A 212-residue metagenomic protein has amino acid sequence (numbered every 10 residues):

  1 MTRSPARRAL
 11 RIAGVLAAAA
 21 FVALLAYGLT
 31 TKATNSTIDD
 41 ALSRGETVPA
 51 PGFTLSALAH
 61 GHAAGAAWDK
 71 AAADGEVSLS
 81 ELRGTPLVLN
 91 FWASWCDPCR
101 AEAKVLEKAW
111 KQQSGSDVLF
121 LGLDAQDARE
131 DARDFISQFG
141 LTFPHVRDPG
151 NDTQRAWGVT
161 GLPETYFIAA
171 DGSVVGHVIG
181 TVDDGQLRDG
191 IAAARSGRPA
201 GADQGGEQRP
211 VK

Functional and structural regions predicted by a protein language model:
M1-W68, D203-K212: N-terminal targeting signals for export/organelle localization
F53, H62-A63, A67-K70, V77 (+4 more regions): Conserved hydrophobic/aromatic "anchor" residues that stabilize well-ordered secondary structure elements
L58, A71, I168-A169: Short, acidic, Ser/Thr-enriched surface-loop or helix-capping motifs
V77-S78, V175: Generic structural signal for well-ordered beta-strand positions
R83, L87, F91-K108: Conserved redox-active cysteine motifs that mediate thiol-disulfide chemistry, especially di-cysteine Cys-X(1-2)-Cys
L87-L89, L121-L123, Y166: Conserved hydrophobic packing residues within short motifs/helices of P-loop NTPase cores of ABC-family ATPases
R100-F139, P149-A156: Structural microenvironment flanking redox-active thiols in thiol-disulfide oxidoreductases
D134-T142, R147-K212: Thiol/disulfide oxidoreductase modules built on the thioredoxin-like
